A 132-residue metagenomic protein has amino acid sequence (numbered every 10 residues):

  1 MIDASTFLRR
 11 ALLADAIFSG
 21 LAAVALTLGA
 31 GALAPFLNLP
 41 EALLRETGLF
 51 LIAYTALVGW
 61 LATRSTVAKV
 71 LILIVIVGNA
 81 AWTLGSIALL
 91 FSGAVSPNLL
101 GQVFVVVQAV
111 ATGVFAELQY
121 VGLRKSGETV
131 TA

Functional and structural regions predicted by a protein language model:
M1-F18: Cytosolic juxtamembrane helix and N-cap/initiation of the first transmembrane helix
I2-F7, V58-V67, Q119-Y120: C-terminal ends of transmembrane helices
A14-T27, A42-T63, I74-I87, V110-G113 (+1 more regions): Core segments of alpha-helical transmembrane spans in multipass integral membrane proteins
A30-P40, F91-L100: Membrane-interface helix termini and inter-helical loops of multi-pass transporters
T63-T66, L84-F104, G122: Membrane-helix boundary connector in multi-pass membrane proteins
K69-I72: The feature identifies polytopic integral membrane transport proteins across all domains of life
G93, V110-A132: Membrane-water interface at the C-terminal end of transmembrane alpha helices
